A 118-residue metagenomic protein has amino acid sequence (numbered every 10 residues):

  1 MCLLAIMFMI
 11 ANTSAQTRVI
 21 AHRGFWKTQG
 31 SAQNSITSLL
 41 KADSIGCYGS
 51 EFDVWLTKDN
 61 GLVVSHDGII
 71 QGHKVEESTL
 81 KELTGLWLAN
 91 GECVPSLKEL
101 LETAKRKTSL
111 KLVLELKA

Functional and structural regions predicted by a protein language model:
M1-T17: Bacterial Sec-dependent N-terminal signal peptides
N12-A118: Phosphate-group recognition and catalysis centered on beta-loop-alpha active-site segments
